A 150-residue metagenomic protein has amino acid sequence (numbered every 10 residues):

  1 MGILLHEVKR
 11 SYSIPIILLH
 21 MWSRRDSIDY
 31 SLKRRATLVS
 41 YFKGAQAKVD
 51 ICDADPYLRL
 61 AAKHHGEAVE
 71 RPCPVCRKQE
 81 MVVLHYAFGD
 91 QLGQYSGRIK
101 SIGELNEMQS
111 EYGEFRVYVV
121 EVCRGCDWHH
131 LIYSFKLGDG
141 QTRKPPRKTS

Functional and structural regions predicted by a protein language model:
M1-L19: N-terminal amphipathic/basic-hydrophobic helices that include classical n-h-c signal peptides and signal-anchor
I17-P56: N-terminal alpha-helical interaction blocks
W22-I28, Y133-S150: C-terminal/domain-terminus segments
K48-K63, S101-Q109: Short Cys/His-rich Zn2+-coordinating modules
G66-E70, V119-C123: Residues immediately within or flanking Cys/His clusters that coordinate Zn2+ in small zinc-binding modules
E70-R71, R77-R116: Short recognition patches in nucleic-acid-associated and regulatory proteins
C73-C76, C123-C126: Short cysteine-rich clusters marking metal-coordination/redox-active sites
Q79-V83, H129-F135: Short, non-ligating residues that shape and space the ligands of small metal-coordination modules and catalytic
